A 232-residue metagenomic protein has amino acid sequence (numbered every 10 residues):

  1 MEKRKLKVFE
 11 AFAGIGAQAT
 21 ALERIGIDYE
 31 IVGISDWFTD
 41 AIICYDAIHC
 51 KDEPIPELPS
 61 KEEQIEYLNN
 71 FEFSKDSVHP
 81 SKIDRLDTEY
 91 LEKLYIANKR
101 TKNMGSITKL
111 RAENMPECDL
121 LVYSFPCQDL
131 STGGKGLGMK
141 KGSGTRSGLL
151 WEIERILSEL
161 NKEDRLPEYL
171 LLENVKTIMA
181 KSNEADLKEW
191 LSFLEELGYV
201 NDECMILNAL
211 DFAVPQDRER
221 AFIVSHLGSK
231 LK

Functional and structural regions predicted by a protein language model:
E2-R4, D28-Y29, Y95-N98, E163-P167: Short helix-terminating capping/connector loops at secondary-structure junctions
K5-V8, R218-R220: Extracellular structured ligand-interaction cores
L6-D84, G105: SAM cofactor-binding core of SAM-dependent methyltransferases, primarily the Rossmann-like beta-alpha-beta module
V8, I34, V122, L171-L172: Generic enzyme active-site microenvironment
G26, K51-P56, L91, S158-L166: Alpha-helix termini
I31, K102-N103, V200-M205: A short coil-to-beta-strand element that immediately follows conserved catalytic motifs
K75-S106, R111: Intrinsically disordered, low-complexity acidic Ser/Thr-rich regulatory segments
K109-L120, C127-K232: Class I S-adenosyl-L-methionine
